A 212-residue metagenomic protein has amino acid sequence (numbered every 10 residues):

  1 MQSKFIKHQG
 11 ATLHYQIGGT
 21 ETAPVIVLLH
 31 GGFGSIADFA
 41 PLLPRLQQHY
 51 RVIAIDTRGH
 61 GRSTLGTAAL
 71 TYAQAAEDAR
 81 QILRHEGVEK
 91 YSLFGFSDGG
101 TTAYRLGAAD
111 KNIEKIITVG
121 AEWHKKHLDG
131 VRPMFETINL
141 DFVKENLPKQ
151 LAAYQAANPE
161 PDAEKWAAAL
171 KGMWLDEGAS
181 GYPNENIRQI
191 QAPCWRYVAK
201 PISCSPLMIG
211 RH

Functional and structural regions predicted by a protein language model:
Q9-R62: Conserved HGGG/HGGXW glycine-rich cap/lid loop of the alpha/beta-hydrolase fold
H30-G32, Y91, G95-S97: Conserved alpha/beta-hydrolase "nucleophile elbow" surrounding the catalytic nucleophile
D56, S92, E114-I117: Residue in the alpha/beta-hydrolase core beta-strand immediately N-terminal to the catalytic nucleophile
A73-Y91: Conserved acidic catalytic loop of the alpha/beta-hydrolase fold
T101-K149: Flexible "cap/lid" loop of the alpha/beta hydrolase fold
A169-N186: Active-site nucleophile elbow and catalytic-triad environment of alpha/beta-hydrolase enzymes
I190, R196-V198, I202: Short beta-strand/loop motif that positions the catalytic acidic residue of the alpha/beta-hydrolase fold
S203-I209: Conserved alpha/beta-hydrolase "acid-adjacent" motif
